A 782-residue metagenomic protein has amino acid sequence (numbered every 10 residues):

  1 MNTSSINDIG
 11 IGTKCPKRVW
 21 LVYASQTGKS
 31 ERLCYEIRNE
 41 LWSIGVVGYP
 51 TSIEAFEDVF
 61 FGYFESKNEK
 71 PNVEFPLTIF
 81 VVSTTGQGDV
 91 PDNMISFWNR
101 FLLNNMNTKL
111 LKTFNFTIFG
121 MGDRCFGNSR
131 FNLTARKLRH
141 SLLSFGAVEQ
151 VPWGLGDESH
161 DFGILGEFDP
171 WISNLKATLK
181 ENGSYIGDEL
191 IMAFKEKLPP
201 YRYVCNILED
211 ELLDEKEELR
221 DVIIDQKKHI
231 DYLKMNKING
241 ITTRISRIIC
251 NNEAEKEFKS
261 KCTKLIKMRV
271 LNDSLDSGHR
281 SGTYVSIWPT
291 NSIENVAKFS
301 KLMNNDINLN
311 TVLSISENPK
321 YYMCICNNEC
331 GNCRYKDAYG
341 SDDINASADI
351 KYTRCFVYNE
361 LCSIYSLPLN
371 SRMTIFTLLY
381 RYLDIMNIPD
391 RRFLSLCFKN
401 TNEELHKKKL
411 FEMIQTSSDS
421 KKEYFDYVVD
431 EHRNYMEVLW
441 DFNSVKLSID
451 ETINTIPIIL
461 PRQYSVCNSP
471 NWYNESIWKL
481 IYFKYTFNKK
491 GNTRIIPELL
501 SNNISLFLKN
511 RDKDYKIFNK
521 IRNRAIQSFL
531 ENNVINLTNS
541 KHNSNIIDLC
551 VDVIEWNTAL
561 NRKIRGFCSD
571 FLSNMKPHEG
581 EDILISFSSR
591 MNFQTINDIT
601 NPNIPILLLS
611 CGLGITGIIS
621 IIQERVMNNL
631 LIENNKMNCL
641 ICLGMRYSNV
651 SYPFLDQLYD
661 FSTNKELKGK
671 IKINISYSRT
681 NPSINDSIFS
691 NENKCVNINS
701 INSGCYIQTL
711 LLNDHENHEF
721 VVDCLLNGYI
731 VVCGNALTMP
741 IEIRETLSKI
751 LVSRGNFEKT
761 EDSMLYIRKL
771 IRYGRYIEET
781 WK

Functional and structural regions predicted by a protein language model:
M1-K782: FNR-like FAD-binding dehydrogenase module
